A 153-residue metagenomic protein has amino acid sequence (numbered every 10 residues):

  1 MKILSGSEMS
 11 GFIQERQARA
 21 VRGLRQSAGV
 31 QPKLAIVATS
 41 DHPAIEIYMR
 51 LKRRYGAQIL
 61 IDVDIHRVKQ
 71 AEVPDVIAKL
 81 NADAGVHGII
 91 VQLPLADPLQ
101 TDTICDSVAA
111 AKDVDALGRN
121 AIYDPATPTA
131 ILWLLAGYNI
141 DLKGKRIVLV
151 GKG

Functional and structural regions predicted by a protein language model:
M1-A28: Positively charged, low-complexity intrinsically disordered leader regions
S27-G29, D141-L142: Short, flexible coil/linker segments at domain boundaries that flank nucleotide/cofactor-interacting
G29-S40: Short beta-strand segments enriched in small/hydrophobic residues
L34, R53-V68: Short beta-strand elements in bilobed, periplasmic/extracellular small-molecule ligand-binding domains
A38, I90-P94, V150: Short beta-strand segments
T39-L51, P125-G153: Glycine-rich phosphate/diphosphate-binding loop of Rossmann-like nucleotide-binding domains
E72-A84: Short, well-structured alpha-helical segments in soluble
N81-A82, Q92-L134: Glycine/small-residue-rich loop that forms an oxyanion/phosphate-binding "nest" at active or ligand-binding sites
